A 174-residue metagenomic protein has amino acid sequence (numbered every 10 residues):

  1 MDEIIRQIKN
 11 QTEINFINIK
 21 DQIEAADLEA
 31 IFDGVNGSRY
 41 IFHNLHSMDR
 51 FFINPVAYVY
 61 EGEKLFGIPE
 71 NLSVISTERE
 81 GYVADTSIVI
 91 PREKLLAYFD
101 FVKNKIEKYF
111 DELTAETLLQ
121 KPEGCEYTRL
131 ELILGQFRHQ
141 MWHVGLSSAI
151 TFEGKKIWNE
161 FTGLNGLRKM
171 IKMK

Functional and structural regions predicted by a protein language model:
M1-R6: N-terminal export signals and maturation junctions of secreted/periplasmic proteins
I8, T12, F16-I23, F99-I106: Hydrophobic alpha-helical core bundles mediating ligand binding, dimerization, or RNAP-core interactions
K9-E13, K20, L28-E78, E123-K174: Short, contiguous alpha-helical
I17, L28, D49, N104 (+1 more regions): Generic structural signal for secondary-structure transition and capping sites
I23-A26, P55, L113, T117: Secondary-structure edge/capping motif, primarily at the C-terminal ends of alpha-helices and the immediately following
A25-L28, D85: General structural signal for alpha-helix termini and helix-helix connectors
T77-Q120, E131-H139: Acidic/histidine-rich alpha-helical segments that form the ligand environment of transition-metal centers
